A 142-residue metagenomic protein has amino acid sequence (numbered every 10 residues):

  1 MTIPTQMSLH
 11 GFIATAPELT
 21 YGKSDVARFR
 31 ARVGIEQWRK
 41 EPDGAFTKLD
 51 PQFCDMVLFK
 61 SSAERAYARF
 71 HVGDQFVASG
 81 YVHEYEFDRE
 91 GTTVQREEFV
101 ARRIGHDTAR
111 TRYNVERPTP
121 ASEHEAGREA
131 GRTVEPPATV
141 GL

Functional and structural regions predicted by a protein language model:
M1-L142: Single-stranded nucleic acid-binding surfaces, predominantly the OB-fold ssDNA-binding core
